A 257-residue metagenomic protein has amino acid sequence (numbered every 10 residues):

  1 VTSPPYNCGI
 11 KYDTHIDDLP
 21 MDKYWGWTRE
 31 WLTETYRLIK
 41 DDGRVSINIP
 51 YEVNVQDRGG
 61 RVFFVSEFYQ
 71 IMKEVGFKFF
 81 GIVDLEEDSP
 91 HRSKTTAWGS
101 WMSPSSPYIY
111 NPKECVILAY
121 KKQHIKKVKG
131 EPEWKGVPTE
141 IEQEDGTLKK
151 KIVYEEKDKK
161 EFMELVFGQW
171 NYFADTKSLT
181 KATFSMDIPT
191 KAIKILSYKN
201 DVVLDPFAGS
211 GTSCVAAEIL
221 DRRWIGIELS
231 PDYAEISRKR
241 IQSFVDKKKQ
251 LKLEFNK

Functional and structural regions predicted by a protein language model:
V1-I236: Core catalytic lobe of class I
Q242-K257: S-adenosyl-L-methionine
